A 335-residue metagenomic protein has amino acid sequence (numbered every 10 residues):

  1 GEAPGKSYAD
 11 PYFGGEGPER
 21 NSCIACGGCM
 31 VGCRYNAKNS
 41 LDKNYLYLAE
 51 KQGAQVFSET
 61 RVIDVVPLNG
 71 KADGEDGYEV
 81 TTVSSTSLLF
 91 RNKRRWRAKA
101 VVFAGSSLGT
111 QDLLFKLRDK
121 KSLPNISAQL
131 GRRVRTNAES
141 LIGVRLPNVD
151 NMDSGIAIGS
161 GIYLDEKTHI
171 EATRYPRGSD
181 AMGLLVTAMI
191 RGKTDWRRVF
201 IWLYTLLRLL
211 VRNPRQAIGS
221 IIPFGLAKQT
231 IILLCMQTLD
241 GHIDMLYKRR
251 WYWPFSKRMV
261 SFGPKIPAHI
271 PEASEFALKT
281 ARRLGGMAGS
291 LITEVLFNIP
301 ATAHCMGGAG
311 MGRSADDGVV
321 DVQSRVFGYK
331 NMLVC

Functional and structural regions predicted by a protein language model:
G1-E59, N298: Conserved redox-cofactor binding core of oxidoreductases
E2-G14, G70-A72, E79-T81, T302-G310: Charged, often glycine-rich, active-site loop that binds/positions anionic groups
E2-P4, A25-C29, I63-V66, I231-L234 (+1 more regions): A glycine-rich dinucleotide-binding beta-alpha-beta segment and adjacent secondary-structure elements that constitute
E19, G32-N39, F103-A104, G263-I270: Hydrophobic alpha-helical scaffolding
Y35-N39, K43, E50-K51, T60-G74 (+1 more regions): Glycine-rich loop(s) and the adjacent beta-strand/alpha-helix scaffold that form part
Y45-L46, G131, S274, L278: Short amphipathic alpha-helical segments and helix-helix/interface helices
V56-S58, F103, V334-C335: General beta-strand structural signal in soluble alpha/beta enzymes
A98, S127-S256, C305, D317 (+1 more regions): FAD cofactor-binding and catalytic pocket of flavoenzymes
